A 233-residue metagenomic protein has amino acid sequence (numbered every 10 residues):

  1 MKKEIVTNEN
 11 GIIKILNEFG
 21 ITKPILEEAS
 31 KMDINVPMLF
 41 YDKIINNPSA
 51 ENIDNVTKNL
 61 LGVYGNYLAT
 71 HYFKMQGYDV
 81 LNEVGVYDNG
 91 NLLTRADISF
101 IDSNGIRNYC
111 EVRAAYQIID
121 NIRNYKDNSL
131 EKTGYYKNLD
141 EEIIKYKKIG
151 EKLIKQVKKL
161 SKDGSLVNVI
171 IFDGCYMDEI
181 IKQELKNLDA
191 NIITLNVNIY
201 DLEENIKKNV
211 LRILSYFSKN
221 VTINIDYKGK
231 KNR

Functional and structural regions predicted by a protein language model:
M1-Q76: Interdomain/boundary linker segments immediately adjacent to catalytic/signaling cores
N8, N17, Y87-N89, D102: Acidic surface patches and DE-rich sequence motifs
E9, I13-S30, M38-I45, D140-I143 (+9 more regions): Residue-level detector of alpha-helical secondary structure
I13-I15, R107, K231: Short linear proline/tyrosine/threonine-rich motifs used for host-factor recruitment and membrane trafficking/assembly
N66, T70-S99: A short acidic/basic microdomain associated with nuclease active sites
L92-V112, Q117-I119: Active-site beta-strand-loop-beta-strand hairpin of nuclease catalytic cores that positions key catalytic residues
V112-T194: Catalytic cores of nucleic-acid endonucleases
K162, L166-R233: Domain-level recognition of nuclease-like catalytic cores that cleave nucleotide substrates
